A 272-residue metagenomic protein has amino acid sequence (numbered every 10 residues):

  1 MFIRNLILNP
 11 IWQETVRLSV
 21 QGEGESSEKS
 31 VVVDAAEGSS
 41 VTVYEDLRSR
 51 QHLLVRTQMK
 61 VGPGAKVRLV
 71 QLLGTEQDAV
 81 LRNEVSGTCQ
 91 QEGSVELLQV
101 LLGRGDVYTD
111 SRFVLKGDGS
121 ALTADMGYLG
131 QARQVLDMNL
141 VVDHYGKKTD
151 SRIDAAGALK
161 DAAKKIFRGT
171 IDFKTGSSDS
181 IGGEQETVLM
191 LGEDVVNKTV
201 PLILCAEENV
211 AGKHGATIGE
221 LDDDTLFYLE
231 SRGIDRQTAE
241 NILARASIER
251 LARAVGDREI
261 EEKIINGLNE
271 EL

Functional and structural regions predicted by a protein language model:
F2-F227, S231-I234, V255, E261-L272: Conserved beta-strand/loop scaffold segments within soluble protein domains that form the structured core and edges
Y228-E249: Extended amphipathic alpha-helical segments enriched in small hydrophobics
